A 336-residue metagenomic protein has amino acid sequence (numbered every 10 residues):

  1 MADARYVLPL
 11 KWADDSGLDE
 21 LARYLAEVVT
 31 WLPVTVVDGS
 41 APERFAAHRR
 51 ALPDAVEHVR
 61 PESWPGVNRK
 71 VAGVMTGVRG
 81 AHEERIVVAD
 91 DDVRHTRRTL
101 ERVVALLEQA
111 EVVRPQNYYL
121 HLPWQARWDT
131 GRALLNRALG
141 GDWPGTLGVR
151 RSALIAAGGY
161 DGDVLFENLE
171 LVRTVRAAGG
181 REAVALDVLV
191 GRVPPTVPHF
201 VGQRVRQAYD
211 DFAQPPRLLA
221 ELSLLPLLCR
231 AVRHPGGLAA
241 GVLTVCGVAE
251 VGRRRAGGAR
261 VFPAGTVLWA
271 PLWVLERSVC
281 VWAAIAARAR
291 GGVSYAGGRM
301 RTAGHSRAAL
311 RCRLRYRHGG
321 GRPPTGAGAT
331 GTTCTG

Functional and structural regions predicted by a protein language model:
M1-A26: N-proximal low-complexity "stem/linker" segments adjacent to membrane-targeting elements
D3-V7, P33, E170: Cell-envelope/extracellular polymer assembly enzymes that use nucleotide-activated donors
L21-A22, E83, R97-E108, Y160: Short alpha-helix within the catalytic core of nucleotide-sugar-dependent glycosyltransferases
A22-W64: Acidic donor-binding segment of Leloir-type glycosyltransferases
R60-T76, R102-A157, V201-G202, T266-R288: Long helical/loop segments within the catalytic core of UDP-sugar-dependent glycosyltransferases, especially the large
E83-R94: Short beta-strand-to-loop acidic/aromatic patch adjacent to the donor-nucleotide binding site
Y119-A126, D161-L218, M300-R301, H305: Catalytic donor/gating beta->alpha subdomain of glycosyltransferases that bind UDP-sugars
L222-G292: Membrane-embedded multi-pass helical conduit in multi-pass membrane proteins, especially envelope-biosynthetic
